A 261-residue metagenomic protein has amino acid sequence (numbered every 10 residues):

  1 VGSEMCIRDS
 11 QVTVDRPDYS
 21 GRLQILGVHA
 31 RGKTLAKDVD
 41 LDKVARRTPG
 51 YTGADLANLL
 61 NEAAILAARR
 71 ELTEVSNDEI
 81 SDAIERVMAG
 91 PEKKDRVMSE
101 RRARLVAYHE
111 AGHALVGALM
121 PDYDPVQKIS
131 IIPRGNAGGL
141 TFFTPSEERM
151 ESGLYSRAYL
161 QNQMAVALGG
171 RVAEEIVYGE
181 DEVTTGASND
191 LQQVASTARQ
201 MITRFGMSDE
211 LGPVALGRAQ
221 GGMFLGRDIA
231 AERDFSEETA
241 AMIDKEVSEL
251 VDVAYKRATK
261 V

Functional and structural regions predicted by a protein language model:
V1-I7: Short, small-residue-biased leader/transition segments that mark boundaries at the very start of proteins
Q11-S81, G90-P91, D95, A167-E175 (+2 more regions): Conserved C-terminal "switch" segment of AAA+ ATPases
D55, G112-H113: Short hydrophobic/aromatic residue motifs in ordered secondary structure
A103-Y108, A114-V261: Soluble catalytic regions of large protease machineries
